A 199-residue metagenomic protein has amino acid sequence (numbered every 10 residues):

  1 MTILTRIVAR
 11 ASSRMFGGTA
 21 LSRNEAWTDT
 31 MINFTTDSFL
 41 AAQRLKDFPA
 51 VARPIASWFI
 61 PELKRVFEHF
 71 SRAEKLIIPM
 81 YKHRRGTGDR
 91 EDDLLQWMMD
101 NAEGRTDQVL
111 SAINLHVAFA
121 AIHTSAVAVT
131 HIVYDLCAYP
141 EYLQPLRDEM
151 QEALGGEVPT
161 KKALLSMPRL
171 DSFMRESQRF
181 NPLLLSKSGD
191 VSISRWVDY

Functional and structural regions predicted by a protein language model:
M1-V127: Cytochrome P450 heme-thiolate monooxygenase catalytic core
S12, F16, V129-L136, F173: Buried hydrophobic packing segments
A20, Y81, R85, I122 (+3 more regions): Eukaryotic basic, amphipathic alpha-helical target segments in cytosolic regions
S22-F39, Y142-A153, V191-R195: Short alpha-helical "patches" and their helix-cap loops
V66, F70, L136-L143, D171 (+1 more regions): Central/C-terminal regulatory/activation regions of fungal transcription factors
M98, L146, S177: Conserved hydrophobic/aromatic pocket- or pore-lining residues that grip, position, or stack substrates in active sites
T124-E149: Cytochrome P450 catalytic-core helices
G156-Y199: Conserved cytochrome P450 K-helix E-x-x-R motif and the immediately C-terminal K′/meander segment
